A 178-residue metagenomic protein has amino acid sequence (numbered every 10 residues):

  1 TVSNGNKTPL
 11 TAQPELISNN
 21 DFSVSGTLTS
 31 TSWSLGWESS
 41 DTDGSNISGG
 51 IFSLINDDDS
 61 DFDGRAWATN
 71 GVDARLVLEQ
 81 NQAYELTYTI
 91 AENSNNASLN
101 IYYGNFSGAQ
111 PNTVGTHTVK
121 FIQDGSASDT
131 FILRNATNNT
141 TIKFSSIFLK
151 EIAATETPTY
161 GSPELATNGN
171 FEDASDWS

Functional and structural regions predicted by a protein language model:
T1-S178: Polar, enzyme-active/binding microenvironments
